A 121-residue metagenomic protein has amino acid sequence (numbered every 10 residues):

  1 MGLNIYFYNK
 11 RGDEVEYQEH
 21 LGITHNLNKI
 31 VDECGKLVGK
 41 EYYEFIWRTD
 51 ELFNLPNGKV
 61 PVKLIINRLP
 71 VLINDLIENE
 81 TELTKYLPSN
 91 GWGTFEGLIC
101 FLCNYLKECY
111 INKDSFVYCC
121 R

Functional and structural regions predicted by a protein language model:
M1-R121: Acidic (Asp/Glu-rich) sequence patches and key acidic residues that form negatively charged surfaces used
